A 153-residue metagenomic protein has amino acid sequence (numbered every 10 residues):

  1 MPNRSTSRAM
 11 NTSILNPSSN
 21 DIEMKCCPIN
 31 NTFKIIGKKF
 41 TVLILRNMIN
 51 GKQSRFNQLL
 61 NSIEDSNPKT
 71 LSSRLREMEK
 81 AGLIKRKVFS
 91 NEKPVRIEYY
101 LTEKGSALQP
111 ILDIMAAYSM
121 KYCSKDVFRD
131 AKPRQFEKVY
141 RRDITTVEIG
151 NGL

Functional and structural regions predicted by a protein language model:
M1-I36: N-terminal leader segment of winged-helix/HTH proteins
T6-T12, C26, E103, P110-L153: Amphipathic alpha-helical dimerization/coiled-coil segments that flank or bridge DNA-binding/regulatory modules
C27-T70, N91, E98: N-terminal helix-turn-helix DNA-binding core of bacterial DNA-binding proteins
L71, L75-M78: Basic amphipathic alpha-helical segments that dock to polyanions
G82: Glycine-centered, phosphate/nucleic-acid-interacting loop/turn motifs that mediate DNA/RNA or nucleotide
R86: Short beta-strand "wing" residues that participate in macromolecule-binding interfaces
N91-L112: Basic, amphipathic "hinge/linker" alpha-helix immediately C-terminal to the N-terminal HTH DNA-binding motif
